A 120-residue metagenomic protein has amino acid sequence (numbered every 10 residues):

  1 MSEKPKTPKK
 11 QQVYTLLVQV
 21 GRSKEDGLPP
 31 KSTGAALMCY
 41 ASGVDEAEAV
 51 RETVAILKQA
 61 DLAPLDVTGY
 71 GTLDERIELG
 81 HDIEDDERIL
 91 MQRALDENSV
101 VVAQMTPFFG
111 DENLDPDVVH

Functional and structural regions predicted by a protein language model:
S2-M38, S42-G69, D74-H120: Long, contiguous binding/interaction regions
